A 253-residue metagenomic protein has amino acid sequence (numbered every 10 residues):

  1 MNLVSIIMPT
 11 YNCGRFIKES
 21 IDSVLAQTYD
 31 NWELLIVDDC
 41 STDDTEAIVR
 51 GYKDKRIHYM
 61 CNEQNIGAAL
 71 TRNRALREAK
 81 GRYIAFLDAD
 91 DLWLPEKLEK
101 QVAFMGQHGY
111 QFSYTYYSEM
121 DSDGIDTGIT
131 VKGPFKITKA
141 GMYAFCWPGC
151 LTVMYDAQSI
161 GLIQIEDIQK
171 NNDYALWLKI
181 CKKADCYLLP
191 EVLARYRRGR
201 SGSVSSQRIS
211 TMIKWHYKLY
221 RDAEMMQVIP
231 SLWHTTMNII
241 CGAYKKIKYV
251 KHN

Functional and structural regions predicted by a protein language model:
M1-L25: N-proximal low-complexity "stem/linker" segments adjacent to membrane-targeting elements
R15-K18, D43-G51, L92, E96: Acidic helix N-cap motif at the loop->helix transition within catalytic regions of sugar-transfer enzymes
S23, D30, D38-A47, Q64 (+1 more regions): A conserved acidic beta->alpha catalytic loop
N62-A79, K100: Glycine-rich, basic loop-to-helix element that forms the pyrophosphate-binding segment of sugar-nucleotide handling
R77, T130-T211, W215-H216: Conserved nucleotide-sugar donor-binding catalytic segment
I84: Short aromatic/hydrophobic "clamp" motif used to bind/position activated sugar donors
D88-L92, Y116: The conserved acidic donor/metal-binding loop of glycosyltransferases
E96-T127: Conserved donor NDP-sugar-binding/catalytic core segment of glycosyltransferases
